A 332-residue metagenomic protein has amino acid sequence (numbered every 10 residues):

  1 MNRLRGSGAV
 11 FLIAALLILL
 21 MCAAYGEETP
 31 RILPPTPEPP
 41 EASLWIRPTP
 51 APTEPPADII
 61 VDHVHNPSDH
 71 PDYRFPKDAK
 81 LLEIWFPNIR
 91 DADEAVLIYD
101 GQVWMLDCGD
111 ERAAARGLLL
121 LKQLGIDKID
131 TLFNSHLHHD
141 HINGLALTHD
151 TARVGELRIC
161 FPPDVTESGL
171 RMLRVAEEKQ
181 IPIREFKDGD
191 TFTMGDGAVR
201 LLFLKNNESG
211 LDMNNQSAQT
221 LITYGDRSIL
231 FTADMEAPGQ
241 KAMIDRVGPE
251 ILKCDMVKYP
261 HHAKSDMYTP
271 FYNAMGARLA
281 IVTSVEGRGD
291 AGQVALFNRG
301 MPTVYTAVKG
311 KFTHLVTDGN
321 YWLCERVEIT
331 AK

Functional and structural regions predicted by a protein language model:
R5-E27: Sec-dependent N-terminal signal peptides of Gram-positive bacterial secreted proteins and lipoproteins
Y25-G101, L202: Zn-dependent metallo-beta-lactamase
F75-K77, L97, D188-D196, T220-I222: Short acidic-hydrophobic surface loop/beta-edge motif
L82, G197, A218: Change "...and in nucleic-acid phosphodiester-cleaving endonucleases..." to "...and in nucleic-acid processing enzymes
F86-A95, D100-L124, F133-D150, F203-G289: Active-site-proximal loop/helix segments of hydrolase catalytic cores
K128-I129: A glycine-rich helix->loop->beta "capping" turn within Rossmann-like NAD(P)(H)-dependent oxidoreductase domains
L147-T151, R171, V175, R246 (+3 more regions): Alpha-helical structural signal in soluble globular domains
E156, P163-N214, L279, S284-K332: Binuclear metal-ion centers of metallo-dependent hydrolases, dominated by the metallo-beta-lactamase
